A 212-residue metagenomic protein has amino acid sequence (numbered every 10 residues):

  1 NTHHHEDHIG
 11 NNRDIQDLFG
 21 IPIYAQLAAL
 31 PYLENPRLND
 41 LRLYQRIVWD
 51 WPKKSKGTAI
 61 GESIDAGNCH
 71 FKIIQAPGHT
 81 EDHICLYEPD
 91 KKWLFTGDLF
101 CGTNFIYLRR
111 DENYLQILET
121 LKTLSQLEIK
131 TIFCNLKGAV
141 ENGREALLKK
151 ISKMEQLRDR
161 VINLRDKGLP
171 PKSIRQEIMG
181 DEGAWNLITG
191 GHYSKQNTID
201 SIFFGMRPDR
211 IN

Functional and structural regions predicted by a protein language model:
N1-I64: Active-site HxH/HxHxD metal-binding segment of metal-dependent hydrolases
G61, N68-F71: Short coil/loop residues immediately preceding or within conserved phosphate-binding loops of NTP-utilizing enzyme
H70-P77, E81-R160: Metallo-beta-lactamase
Q126-K130, A139-N212: Accessory terminal helices/loops
